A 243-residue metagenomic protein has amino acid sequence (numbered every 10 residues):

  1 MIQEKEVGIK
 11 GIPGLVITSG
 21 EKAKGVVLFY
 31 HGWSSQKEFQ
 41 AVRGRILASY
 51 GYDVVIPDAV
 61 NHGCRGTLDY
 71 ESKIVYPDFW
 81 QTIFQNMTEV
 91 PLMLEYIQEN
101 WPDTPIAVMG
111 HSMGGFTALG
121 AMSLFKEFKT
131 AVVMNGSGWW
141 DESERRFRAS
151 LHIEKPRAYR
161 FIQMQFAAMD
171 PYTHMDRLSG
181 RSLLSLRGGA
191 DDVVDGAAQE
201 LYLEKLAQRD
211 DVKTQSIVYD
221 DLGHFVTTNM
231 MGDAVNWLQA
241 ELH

Functional and structural regions predicted by a protein language model:
P13-L15, G20-V60: Short, surface-exposed "cap/lid" segments of acyl-processing enzymes
K37-F39, C64, T227: Short N-terminal helix/helix-N-cap motif within the alpha/beta-hydrolase-1
D58-R65, S137, L222: Short beta-to-alpha linker loops that shape the active-site pocket of alpha/beta-hydrolase fold enzymes
V60-F84: Cap/lid segment of the alpha/beta-hydrolase catalytic domain
Y76-N100: Alpha/beta-hydrolase active-site loop
L92-R148: Primarily recognizes the serine-hydrolase "nucleophile elbow" in alpha/beta-hydrolase and SGNH/GDSL folds
E142-E204: The feature captures the conserved acid-bearing segment of alpha/beta-hydrolase catalytic domains
E204-H243: C-terminal catalytic histidine-bearing segment of alpha/beta-hydrolase fold enzymes
